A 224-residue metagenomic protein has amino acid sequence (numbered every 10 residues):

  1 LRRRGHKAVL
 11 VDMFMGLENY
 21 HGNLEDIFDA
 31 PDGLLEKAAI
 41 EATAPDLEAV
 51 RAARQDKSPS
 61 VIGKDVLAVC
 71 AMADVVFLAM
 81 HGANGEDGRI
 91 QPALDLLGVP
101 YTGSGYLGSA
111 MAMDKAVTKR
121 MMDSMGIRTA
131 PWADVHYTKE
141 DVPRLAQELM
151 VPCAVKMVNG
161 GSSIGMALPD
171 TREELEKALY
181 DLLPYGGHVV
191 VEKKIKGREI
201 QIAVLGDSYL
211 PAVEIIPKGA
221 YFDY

Functional and structural regions predicted by a protein language model:
L1-L107, M111-M113, V117, S124 (+1 more regions): ATP-binding N-terminal substructure of ATP-dependent carboxylate-amine bond-forming enzymes
D26-A30, R120-D123, E148-M150, R172 (+1 more regions): Short, hinge-like loop/turn segments at secondary-structure boundaries
T102, A130, A154, V190-E192 (+1 more regions): Structural detector of well-ordered beta-strand residues that form the stable sheet scaffold of enzyme domains
M121-R128, D181: Basic phosphate/pyrophosphate-binding loop/patch that engages nucleotide-derived ligands
M122, A146-I164, G187-I200: ATP-grasp fold ATP-binding core
A130-D134, C153-Y180, E199: Glycine-rich phosphate-binding loop of ATP-grasp-fold ATP-dependent ligases
D170-Y224: Phosphate-binding site of ATP-dependent enzymes
